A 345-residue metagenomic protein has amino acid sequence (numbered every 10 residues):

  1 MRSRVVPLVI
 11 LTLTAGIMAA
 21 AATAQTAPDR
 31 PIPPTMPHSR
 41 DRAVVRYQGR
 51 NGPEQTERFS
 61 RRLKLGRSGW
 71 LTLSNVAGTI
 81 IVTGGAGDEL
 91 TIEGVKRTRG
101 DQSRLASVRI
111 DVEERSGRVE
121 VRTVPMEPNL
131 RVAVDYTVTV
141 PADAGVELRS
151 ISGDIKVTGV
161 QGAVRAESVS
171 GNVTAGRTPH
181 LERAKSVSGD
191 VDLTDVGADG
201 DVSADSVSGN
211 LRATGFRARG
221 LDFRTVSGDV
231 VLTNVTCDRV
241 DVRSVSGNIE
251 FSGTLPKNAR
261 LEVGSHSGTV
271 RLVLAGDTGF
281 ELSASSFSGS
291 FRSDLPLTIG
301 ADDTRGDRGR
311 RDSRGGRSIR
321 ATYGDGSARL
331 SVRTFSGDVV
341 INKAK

Functional and structural regions predicted by a protein language model:
M1-K345: Intrinsically disordered, low-complexity terminal regions
